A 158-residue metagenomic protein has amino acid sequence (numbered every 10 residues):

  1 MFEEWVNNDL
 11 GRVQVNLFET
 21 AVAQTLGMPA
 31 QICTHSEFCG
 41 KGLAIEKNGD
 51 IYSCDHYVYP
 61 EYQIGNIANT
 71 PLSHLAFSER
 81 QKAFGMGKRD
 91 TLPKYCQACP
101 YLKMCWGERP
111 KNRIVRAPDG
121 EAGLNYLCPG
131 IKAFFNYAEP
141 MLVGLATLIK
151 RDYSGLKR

Functional and structural regions predicted by a protein language model:
M1-T25, H56-P100, W106: C-terminal accessory region of radical SAM enzymes
N8, D50-I51, Y59-Y62, T91-R158: Radical SAM enzyme core and accessory elements
G27-Q31: Short glycine/threonine-rich loop-to-helix capping motif typified by GTGT followed within a few residues by an Asp-Pro
I32-T34, K88, A117: Residues embedded in well-ordered secondary-structure elements
S36-C39: Short, small/polar residue-rich loop motifs at catalytic or cofactor-binding pockets
E46: Short, acidic, Ser/Thr-enriched surface-loop or helix-capping motifs
